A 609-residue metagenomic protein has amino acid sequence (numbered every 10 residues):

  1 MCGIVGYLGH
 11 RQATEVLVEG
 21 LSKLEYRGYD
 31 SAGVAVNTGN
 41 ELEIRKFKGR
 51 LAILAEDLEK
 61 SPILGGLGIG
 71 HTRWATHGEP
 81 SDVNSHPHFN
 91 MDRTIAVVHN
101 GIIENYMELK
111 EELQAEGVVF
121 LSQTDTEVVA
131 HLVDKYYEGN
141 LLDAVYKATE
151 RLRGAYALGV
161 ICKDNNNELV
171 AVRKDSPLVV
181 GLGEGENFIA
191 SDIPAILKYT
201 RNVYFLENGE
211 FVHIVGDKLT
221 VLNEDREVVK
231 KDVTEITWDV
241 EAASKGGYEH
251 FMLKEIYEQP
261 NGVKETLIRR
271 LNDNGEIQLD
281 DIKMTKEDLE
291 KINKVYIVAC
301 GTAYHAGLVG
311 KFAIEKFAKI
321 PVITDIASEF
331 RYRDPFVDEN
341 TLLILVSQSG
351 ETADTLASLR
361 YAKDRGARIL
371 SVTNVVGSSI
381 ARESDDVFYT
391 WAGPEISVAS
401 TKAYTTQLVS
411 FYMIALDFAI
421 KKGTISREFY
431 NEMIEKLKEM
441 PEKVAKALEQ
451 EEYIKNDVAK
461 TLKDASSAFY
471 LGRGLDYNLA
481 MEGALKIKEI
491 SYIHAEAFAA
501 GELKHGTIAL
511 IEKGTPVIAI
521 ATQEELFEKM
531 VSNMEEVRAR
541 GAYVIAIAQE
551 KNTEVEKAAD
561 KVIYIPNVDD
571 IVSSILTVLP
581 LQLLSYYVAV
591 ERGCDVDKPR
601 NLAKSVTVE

Functional and structural regions predicted by a protein language model:
M1-K245, E249, N261-N293, H305 (+5 more regions): Conserved short alpha-helical segments that host acidic/polar catalytic motifs at enzyme active sites
Y7-H10, H99, V119, K135-E138 (+17 more regions): Hydrophobic alpha-helical scaffolding
G70-V83, D273-K286, G310-V346, H494-L510: Glycine-rich oxoanion-binding loops at beta->alpha junctions
P87-F89, I161, V170-A171, V203-Y204 (+13 more regions): Replace "in large, NTP-powered and nucleic-acid-processing enzymes" with "in large, NTP-powered factors and other
Q259-V263, L267-Y296, D386-P516, A589-E609: Active-site phosphate/pyrophosphate-binding segments
E290-E439, I520-K561, L584, R592: Glycine-rich phosphate-binding loops that contact phosphosugars or nucleotide phosphates
Y543, E556-A558, V568-E609: Generic C-terminus detector
